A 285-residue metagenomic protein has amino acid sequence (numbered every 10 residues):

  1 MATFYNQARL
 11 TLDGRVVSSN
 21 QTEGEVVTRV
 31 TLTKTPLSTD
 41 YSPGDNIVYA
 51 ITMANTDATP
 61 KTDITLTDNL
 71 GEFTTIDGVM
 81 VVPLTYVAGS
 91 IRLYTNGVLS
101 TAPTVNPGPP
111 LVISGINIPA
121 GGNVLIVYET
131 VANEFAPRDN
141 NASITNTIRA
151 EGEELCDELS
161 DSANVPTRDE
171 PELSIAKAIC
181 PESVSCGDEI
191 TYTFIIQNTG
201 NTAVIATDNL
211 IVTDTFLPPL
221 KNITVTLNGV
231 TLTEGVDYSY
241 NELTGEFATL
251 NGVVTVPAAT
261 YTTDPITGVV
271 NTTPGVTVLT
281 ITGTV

Functional and structural regions predicted by a protein language model:
M1-V285: Exported/extracytosolic protein signature
